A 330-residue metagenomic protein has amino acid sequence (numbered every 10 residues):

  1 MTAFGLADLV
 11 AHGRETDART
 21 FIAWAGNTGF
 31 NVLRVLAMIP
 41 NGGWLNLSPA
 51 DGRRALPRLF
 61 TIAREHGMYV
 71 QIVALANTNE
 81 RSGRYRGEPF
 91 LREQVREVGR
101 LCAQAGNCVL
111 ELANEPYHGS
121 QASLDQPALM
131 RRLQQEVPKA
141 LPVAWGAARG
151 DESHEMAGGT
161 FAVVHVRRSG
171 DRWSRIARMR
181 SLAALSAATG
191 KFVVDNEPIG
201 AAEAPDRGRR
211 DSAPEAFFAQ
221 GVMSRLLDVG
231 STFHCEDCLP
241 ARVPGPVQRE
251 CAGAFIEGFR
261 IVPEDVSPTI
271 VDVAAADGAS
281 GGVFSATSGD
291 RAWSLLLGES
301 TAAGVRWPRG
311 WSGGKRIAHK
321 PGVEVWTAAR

Functional and structural regions predicted by a protein language model:
M1-F161, H165-G170, R178, T189 (+1 more regions): Active-site mouth of glycoside hydrolases
M1-W24, A303-R306, G310, I317-H319 (+1 more regions): Non-catalytic accessory regions flanking glycosidase/transglycosidase catalytic cores in CAZymes
F4, H165, L297-G298, A329: Structured loops at beta-to-helix junctions and adjacent beta-edge loops in soluble globular domains
V32, M68, H165-R168, R175 (+7 more regions): Extracellular parallel beta-helix/beta-solenoid repeat domains
V73-A74, E111-L112, A144-A147, V194-E197 (+2 more regions): Short beta-strand segments
V98, G150-D151, S181-A183, P214 (+1 more regions): Generic recognition of flexible, low-complexity loop/linker segments
H154-E155, R175-L185, S212-A216: A short acidic, amphipathic alpha-helical/loop segment
G190-V194, G200, D206-T327: Aromatic- and carboxylate-lined catalytic core of secreted/periplasmic carbohydrate-active enzymes
